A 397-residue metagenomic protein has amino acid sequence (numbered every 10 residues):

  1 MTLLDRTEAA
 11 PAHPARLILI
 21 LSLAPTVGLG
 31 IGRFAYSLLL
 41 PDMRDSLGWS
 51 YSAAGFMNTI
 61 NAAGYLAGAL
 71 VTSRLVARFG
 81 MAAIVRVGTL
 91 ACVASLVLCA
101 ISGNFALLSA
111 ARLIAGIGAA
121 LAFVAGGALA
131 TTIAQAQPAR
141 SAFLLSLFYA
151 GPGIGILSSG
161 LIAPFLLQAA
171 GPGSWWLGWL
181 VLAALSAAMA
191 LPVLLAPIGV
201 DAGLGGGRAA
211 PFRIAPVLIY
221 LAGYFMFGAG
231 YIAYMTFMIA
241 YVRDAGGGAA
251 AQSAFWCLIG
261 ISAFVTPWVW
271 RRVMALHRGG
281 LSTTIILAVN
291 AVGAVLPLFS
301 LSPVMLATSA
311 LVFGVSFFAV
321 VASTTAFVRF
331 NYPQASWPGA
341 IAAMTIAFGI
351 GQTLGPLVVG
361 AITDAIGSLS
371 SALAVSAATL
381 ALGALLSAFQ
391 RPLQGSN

Functional and structural regions predicted by a protein language model:
Y36-S37, P216-C257, I261-F264: Extracytoplasmic gate region of multi-pass secondary transporters
G48, G80, I101-L107, F299-L301: Helix-breaking motifs and short loop linkers at transmembrane-helix boundaries and internal kinks in secondary membrane
A67-G103: Conserved MFS/SLC helix-loop-helix module at the cytosolic interface between two early adjacent transmembrane helices
G68-G80, T266-R278, T363-D364: Helix-to-loop junctions at the C-terminal end of transmembrane segments in multipass secondary transporters
A111-A150: Cytoplasmic helix-loop-helix junction between adjacent transmembrane helices in 12-TM secondary transporters
P164, A183-G203, L386-Q390: C-terminal membrane-cytosol helix-exit motif in multi-pass small-molecule transporters
R278-F327: C-terminal transmembrane helical hairpin of 12-TM major facilitator-type secondary transporters
N331-S368, S376: A late C-terminal transmembrane helix in Major Facilitator Superfamily
